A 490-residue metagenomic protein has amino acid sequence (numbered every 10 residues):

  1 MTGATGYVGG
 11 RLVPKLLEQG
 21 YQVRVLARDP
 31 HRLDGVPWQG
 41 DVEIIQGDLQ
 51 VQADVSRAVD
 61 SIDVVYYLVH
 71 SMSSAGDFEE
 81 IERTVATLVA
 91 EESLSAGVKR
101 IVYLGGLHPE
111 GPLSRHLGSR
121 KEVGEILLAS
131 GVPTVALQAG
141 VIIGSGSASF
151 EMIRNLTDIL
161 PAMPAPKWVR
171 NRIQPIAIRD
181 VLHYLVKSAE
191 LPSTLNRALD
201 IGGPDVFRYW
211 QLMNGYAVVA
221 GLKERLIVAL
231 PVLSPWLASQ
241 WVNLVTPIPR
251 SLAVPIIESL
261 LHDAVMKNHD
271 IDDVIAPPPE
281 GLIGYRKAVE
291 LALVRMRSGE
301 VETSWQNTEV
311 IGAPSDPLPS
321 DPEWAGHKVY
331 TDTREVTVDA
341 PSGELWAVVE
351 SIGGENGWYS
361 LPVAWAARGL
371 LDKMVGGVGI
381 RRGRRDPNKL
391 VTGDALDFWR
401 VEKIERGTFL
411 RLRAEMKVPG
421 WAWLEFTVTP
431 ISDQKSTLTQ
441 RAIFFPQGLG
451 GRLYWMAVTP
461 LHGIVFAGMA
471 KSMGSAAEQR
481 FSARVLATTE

Functional and structural regions predicted by a protein language model:
M1-Y21: N-terminal Rossmann NAD(P)H-binding glycine-rich loop of SDR-like oxidoreductase domains
H31-A96, G106-P112: NAD(P)H-binding glycine-rich loop region in Rossmannoid oxidoreductase-like domains and their noncatalytic homologs
V85, A148-S149, W168-A189, R197 (+1 more regions): Substrate-positioning beta->alpha
G105, E125-G146, M152-N155, I159 (+1 more regions): Conserved beta-loop-beta element that borders a ligand/cofactor-binding pocket
K187-P255, D263-R334: Mid/C-terminal beta-alpha module of Rossmann-like enzyme folds, strongest in SDR-family dehydrogenases/epimerases
T337-W346, E350-G420, D433, S472-S475 (+1 more regions): Glycine-rich portal/gate segments that line the openings of hydrophobic small-molecule binding cavities
A414-G463: Beta-strand/loop substructures that line and gate deep hydrophobic ligand-binding cavities in soluble
P446, G451-E490: A conserved amphipathic terminal alpha-helix motif
